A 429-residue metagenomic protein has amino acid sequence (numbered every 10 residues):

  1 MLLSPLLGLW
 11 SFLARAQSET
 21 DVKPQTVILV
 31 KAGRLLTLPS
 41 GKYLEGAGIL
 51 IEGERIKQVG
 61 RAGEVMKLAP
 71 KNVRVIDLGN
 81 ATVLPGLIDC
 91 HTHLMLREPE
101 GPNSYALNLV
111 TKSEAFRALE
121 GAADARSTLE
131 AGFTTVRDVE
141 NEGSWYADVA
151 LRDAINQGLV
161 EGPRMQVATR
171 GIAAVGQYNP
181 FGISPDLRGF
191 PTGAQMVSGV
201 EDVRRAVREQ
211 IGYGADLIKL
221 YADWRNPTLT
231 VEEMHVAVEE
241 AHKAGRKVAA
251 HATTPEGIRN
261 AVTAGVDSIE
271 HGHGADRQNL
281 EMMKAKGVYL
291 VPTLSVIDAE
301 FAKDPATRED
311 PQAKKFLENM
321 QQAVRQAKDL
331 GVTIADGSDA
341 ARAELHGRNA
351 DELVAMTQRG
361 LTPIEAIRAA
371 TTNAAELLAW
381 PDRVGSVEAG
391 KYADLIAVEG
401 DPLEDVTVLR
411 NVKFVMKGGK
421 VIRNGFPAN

Functional and structural regions predicted by a protein language model:
M1-S11: Bacterial N-terminal signal peptides
T20-P24, L35, S40-L84, L107 (+1 more regions): Histidine-rich, glycine-flanked metal-binding segment
L78-L159, E232, E256, N260-A264: Metal-associated gating/positioning segment near the N- to mid-region
M95-F116, V175-T192, A285-L317: Active-site gating loops and adjacent loop-to-helix segments of metal-dependent hydrolytic enzymes
P99-G101, D148, T228, I258-A264 (+6 more regions): Histidine/acidic-residue-rich catalytic or RNA/ligand-binding cores of hydrolases and nuclease-related proteins
L107, K243, F316-P402: His/Asp/Glu-enriched, well-ordered alpha-helical/loop segment that forms or immediately abuts the divalent-metal
E120-Y146, G162-R170, Y213-N226, K247 (+3 more regions): Divalent metal-dependent hydrolysis catalytic cores, especially in the metallo-beta-lactamase
D153-G171, T228-T253, G287, V291-S295: Alpha-helix-loop-beta-strand connector modules within alpha/beta enzyme cores
